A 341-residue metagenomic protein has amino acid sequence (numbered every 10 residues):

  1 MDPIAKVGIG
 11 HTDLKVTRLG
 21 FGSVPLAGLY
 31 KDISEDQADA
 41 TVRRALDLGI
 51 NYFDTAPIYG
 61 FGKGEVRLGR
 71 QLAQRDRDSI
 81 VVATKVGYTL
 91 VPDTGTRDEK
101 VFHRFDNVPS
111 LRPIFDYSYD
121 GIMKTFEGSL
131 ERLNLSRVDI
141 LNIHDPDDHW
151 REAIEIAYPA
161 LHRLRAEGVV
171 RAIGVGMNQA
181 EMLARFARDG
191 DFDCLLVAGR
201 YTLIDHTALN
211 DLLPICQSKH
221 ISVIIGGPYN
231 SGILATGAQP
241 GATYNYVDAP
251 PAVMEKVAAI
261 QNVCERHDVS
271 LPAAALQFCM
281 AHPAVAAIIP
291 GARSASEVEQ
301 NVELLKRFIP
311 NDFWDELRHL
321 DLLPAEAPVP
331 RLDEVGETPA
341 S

Functional and structural regions predicted by a protein language model:
M1-P92: N-terminal binding-site loop/beta-alpha segment at the start of enzyme catalytic domains that lines or forms
P3-K6, P146-S341: Beta/alpha (TIM)-barrel catalytic core signal, keyed to glycine-rich beta->alpha loops juxtaposed to Asp/Glu that bind
I9, F21, A38, F53 (+10 more regions): Conserved, mostly hydrophobic/aromatic
K15-L19, G49-N51, D76-I80, L135-D139 (+4 more regions): Short, well-ordered coil/turn segments that N-cap beta-strands
D32-A45, S118-R132, N178-R185: Short, acidic/polar
D93-F105, A238-A242: Short, flexible, mixed-charge acidic loops at enzyme active sites
R104-Y117, A259-Q261: Short glycine/proline- and acidic residue-enriched helix-loop micro-motifs that form flexible lids or anion-recognition
L130-H149: Active-site groove signature of glycoside hydrolases
